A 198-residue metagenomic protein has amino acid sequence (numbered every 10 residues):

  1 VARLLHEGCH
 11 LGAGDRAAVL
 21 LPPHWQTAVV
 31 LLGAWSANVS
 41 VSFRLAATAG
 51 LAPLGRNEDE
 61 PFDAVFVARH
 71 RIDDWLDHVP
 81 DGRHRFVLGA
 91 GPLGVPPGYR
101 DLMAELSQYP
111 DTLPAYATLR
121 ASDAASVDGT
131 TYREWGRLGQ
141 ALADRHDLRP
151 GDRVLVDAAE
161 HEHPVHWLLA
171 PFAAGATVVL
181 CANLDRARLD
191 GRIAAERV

Functional and structural regions predicted by a protein language model:
V1-L11, L51-E58, S126-D147: Conserved AMP-binding/adenylate-forming core of the ANL superfamily
A2, L31, D190-I193: Short, well-ordered alpha-helical packing segments
L4-R44, L148-A170: Conserved AMP-binding/adenylate-forming
D15-R16, P61-A64, T177-V178: Short active-site oxyanion
H24-W25, I72-D73, G136, H161 (+1 more regions): Alpha-helix N-cap/helix-start and coil->helix boundary motif
S36-P114, A182-V198: Structural core segment of the AMP-binding/adenylate-forming
R85-H161: Conserved pre-ATP/AMP-binding loop-to-beta segment of ANL
G139-G151, H161-V198: Conserved AMP-binding/adenylation subdomain of ANL enzymes
